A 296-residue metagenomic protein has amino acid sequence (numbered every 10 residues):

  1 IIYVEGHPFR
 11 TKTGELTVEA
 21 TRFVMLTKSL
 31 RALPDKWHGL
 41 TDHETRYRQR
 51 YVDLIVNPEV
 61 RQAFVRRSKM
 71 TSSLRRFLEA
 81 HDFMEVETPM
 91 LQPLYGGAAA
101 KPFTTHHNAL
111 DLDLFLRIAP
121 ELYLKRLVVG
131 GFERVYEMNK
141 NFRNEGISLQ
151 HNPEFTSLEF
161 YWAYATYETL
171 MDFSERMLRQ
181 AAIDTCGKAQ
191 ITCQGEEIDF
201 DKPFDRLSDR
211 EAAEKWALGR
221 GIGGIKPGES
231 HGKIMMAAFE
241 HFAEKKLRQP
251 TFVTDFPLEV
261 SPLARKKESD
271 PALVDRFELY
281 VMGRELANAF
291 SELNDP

Functional and structural regions predicted by a protein language model:
I1-T169, R179, G224, S261: Class II aminoacyl-tRNA synthetase-like tRNA-binding/catalytic domains
F23, L78, D82, A212 (+2 more regions): Conserved hydrophobic/aromatic pocket- or pore-lining residues that grip, position, or stack substrates in active sites
M70, P120, G131-R134, L170 (+4 more regions): Alpha-helical structural motif
G96-P102, Q180-R284, S291: Metal-assisted phosphate- and nucleotidyl-transfer catalytic regions
L116-A119, G130, R134-N141, N152-S157 (+5 more regions): TRNA-recognition modules of translation machinery and tRNA-sensing kinases, especially anticodon-binding
